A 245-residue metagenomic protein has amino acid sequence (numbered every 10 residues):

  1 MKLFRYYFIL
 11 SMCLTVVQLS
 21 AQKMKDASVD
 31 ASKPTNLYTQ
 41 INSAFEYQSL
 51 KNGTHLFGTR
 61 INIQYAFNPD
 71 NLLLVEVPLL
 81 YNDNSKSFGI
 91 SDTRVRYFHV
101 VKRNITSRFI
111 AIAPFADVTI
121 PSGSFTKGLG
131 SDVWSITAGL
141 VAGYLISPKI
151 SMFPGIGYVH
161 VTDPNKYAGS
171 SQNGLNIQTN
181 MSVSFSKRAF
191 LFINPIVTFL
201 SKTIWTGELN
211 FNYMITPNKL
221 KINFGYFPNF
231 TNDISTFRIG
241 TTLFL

Functional and structural regions predicted by a protein language model:
M1-P34: Cleavable N-terminal export/targeting peptides
Q22-T162, Y167, N173-L245: Transmembrane beta-barrel domains of Gram-negative outer membranes and organellar outer membranes
